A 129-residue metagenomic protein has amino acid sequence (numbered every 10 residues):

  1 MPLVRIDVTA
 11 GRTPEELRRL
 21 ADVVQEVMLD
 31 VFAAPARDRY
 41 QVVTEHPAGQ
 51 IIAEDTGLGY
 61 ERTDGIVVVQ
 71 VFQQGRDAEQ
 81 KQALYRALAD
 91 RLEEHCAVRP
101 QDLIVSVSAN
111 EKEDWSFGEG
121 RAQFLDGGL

Functional and structural regions predicted by a protein language model:
M1-L129: Interaction-mediating elements
